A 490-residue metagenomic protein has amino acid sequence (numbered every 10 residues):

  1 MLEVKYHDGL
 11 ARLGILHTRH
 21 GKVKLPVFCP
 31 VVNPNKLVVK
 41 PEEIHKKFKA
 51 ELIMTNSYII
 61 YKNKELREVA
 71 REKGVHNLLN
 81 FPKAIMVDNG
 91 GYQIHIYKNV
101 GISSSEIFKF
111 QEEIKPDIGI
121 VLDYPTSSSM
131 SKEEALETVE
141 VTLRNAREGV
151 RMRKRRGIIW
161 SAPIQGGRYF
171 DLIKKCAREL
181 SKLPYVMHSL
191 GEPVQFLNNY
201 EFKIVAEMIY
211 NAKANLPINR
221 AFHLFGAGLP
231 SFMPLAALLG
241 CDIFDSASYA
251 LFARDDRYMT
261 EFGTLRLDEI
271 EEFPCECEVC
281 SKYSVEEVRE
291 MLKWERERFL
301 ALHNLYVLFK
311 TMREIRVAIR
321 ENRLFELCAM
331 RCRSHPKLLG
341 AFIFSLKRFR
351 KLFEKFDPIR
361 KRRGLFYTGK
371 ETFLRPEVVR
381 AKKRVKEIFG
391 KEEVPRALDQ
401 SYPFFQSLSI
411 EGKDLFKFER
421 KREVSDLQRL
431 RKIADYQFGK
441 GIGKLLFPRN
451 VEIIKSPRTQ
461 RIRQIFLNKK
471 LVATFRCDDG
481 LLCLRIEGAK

Functional and structural regions predicted by a protein language model:
M1-R155, L365-G390, P395-G441, I454-T459 (+2 more regions): Non-catalytic, usually N-terminal nucleic-acid engagement modules in DNA/RNA processing proteins
H45-E51, E106-D117, A177-S189, L238-S246 (+1 more regions): Structural recognition of alpha->loop->beta junctions
V100, S131-T138, T142, Y169 (+4 more regions): Residue-level preference for long, well-ordered alpha-helices that form the structural scaffold of enzyme catalytic
E140-L143, M152-S281: Glycine-rich phosphate/ribose-binding loops and adjacent secondary-structure elements that form binding surfaces
A247-G340: Gly/Ser/Thr/Ala-enriched C-terminal appendages of enzymes
Y283-K293, R298-H303, R323-L327, C332-E392 (+1 more regions): Acidic, Ser/Pro/Thr-rich low-complexity regulatory regions and the short amphipathic helical interaction modules they
Q437, L445-G488: Glycine/proline-rich loop-helix segments at beta-alpha junctions forming the active-site rim of enzyme cores
